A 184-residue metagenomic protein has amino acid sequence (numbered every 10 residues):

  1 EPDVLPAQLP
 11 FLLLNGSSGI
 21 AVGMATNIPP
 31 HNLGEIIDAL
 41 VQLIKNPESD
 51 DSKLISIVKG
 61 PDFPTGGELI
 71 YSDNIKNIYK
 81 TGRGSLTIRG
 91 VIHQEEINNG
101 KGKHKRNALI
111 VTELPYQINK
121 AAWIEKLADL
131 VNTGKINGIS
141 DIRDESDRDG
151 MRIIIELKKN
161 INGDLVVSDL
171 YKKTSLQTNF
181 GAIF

Functional and structural regions predicted by a protein language model:
E1-N15, I20-F184: Intrinsically disordered, low-complexity regulatory segments
